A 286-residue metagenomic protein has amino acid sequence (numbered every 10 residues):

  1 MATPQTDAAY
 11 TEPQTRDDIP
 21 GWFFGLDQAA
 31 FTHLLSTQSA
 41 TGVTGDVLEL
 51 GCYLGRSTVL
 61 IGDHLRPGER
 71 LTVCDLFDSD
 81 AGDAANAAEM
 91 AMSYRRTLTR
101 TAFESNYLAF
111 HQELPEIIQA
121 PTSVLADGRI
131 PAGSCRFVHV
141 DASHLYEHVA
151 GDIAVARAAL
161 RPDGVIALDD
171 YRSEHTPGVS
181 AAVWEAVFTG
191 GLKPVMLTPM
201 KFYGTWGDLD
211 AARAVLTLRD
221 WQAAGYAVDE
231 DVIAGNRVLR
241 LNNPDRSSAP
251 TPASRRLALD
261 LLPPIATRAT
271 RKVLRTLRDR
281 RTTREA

Functional and structural regions predicted by a protein language model:
A2-G25, T32-E285: S-adenosylmethionine/decaboxylated-SAM
